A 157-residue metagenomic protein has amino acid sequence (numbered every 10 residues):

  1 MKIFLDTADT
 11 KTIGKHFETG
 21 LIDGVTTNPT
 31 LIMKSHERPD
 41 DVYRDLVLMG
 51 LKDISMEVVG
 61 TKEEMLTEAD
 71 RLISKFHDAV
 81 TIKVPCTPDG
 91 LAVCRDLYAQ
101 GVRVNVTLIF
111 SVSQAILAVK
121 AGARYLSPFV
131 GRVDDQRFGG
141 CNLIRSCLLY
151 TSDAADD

Functional and structural regions predicted by a protein language model:
M1-K11: N- or domain-start disorder-to-order transition segments that initiate the globular core
D6, S55-T61, A79-T87, R103-Q114 (+1 more regions): Catalytic beta/alpha-barrel core
D9-I13, T19, M33, R38-D89 (+1 more regions): Active-site beta->alpha loop and helix N-cap motifs at the rims of alpha/beta catalytic domains
I13-H16, S113-L117: Catalytic cores of alpha/beta
L21-G24, F76-D78, D96-V104, K120-L126: Glycine-enriched alpha-helix->loop->beta-strand junction motifs that scaffold or abut catalytic
N28, I82, A118: Conserved, mostly hydrophobic/aromatic
P88-L91, Q136-L149: Short loop-to-alpha-helix "cap/lid" segments that border enzyme active sites across diverse enzyme classes
Y150-D157: Conserved small/polar residues in nucleotide/adenosyl-binding loops
